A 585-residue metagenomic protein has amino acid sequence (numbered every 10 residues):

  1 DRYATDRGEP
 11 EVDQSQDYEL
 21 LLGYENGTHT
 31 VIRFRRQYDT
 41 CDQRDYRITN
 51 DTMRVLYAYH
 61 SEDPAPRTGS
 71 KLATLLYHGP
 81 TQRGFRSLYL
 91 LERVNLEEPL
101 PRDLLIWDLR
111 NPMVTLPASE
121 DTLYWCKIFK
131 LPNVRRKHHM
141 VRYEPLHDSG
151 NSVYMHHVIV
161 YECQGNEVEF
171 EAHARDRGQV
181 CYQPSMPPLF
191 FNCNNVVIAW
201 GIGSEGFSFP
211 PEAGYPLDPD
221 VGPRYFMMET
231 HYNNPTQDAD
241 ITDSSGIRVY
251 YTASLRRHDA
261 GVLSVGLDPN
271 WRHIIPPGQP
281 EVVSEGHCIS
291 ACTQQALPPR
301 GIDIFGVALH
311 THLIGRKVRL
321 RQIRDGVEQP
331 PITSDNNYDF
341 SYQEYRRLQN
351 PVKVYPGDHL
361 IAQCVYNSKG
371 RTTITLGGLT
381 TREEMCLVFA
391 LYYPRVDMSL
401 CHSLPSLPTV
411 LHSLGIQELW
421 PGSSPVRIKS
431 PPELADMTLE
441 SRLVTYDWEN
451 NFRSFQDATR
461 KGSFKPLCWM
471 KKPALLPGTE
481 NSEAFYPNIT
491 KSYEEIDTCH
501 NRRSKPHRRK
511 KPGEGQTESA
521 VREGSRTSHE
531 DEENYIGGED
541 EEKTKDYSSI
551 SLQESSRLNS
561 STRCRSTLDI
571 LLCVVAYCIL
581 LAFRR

Functional and structural regions predicted by a protein language model:
D1-L100, H173-F207, T333, P356 (+5 more regions): Extracellular-facing/secreted segment signature in eukaryotic proteins
Y18-Y24, F129-L131, A213-L217, Q349-V352: Beta-strand-rich interaction surfaces with strong enrichment in secreted/lumenal proteins
V31, V141, P216-Y232, V352-Y366: Noncatalytic modules at the cell exterior or secretory-pathway interfaces, chiefly beta-strand-rich lectin/adhesion
S61, H147, E229-T236, Q363-G370: Short beta-strand-plus-loop segments that form exposed binding edges in beta-rich domains
E92-Y154, T236-L313, L376-T459, S463-P466 (+3 more regions): Solvent-exposed, flexible loop/coil segments flanking beta-strands in beta-rich domains
H157-G165, R316-E328: Short, surface-exposed beta-strand/strand-loop-strand elements in extracellular ectodomains
N194-D220, D339-P356: Beta-sandwich interaction modules
K511-L571: C-terminal GPI-anchoring signal of eukaryotic secretory precursors
